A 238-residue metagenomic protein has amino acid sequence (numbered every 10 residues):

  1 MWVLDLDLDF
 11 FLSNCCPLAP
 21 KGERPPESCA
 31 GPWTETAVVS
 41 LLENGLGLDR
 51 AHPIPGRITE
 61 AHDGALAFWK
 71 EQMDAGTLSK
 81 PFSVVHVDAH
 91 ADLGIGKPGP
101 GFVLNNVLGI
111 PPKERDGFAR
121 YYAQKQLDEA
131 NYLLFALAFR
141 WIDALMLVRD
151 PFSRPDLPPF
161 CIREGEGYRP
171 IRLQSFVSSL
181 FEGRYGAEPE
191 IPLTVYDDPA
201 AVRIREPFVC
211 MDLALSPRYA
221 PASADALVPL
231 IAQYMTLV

Functional and structural regions predicted by a protein language model:
M1-V238: Conserved alpha-helical scaffold segments that buttress catalytic/binding sites
